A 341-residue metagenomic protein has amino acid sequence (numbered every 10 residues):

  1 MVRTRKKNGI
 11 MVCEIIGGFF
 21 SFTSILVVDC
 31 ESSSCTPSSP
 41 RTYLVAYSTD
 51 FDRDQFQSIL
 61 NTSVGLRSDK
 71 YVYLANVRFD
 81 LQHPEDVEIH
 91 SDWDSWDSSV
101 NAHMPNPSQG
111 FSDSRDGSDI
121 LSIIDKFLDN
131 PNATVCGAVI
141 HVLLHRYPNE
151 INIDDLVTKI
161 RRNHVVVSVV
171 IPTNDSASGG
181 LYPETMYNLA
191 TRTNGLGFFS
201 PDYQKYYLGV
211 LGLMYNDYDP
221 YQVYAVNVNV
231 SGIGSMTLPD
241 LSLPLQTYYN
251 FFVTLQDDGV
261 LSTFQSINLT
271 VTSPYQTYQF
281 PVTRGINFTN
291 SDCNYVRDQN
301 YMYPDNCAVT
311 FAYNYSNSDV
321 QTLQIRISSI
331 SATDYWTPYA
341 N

Functional and structural regions predicted by a protein language model:
M1-F22: Classical eukaryotic N-terminal signal peptides for Sec-dependent ER targeting/secretion, especially the positively
V12-C13, F22-V45, T49-I59: Acidic, polar low-complexity linker/tail segments
D29-C30, F51-S68, Y73-L143, Y147-D155 (+1 more regions): Von Willebrand factor
S33-R41, D116-I120, P172-Y249: C-terminal helix of von Willebrand factor
T36-S38, S68-D69, A133-C136, R161-R162 (+1 more regions): Extracellular/periplasmic catalytic domains that process cell-envelope and extracellular macromolecules
T42-Y47, L74-R78, V139-L143, V166-I171 (+1 more regions): Structural recognition of the beta-strand scaffold that forms the well-ordered cores of secreted hydrolase catalytic
T62-S63, D155-V167: Catalytic-core regions built around general acid/base machinery
S242-N341: Extended non-globular C-terminal regions
